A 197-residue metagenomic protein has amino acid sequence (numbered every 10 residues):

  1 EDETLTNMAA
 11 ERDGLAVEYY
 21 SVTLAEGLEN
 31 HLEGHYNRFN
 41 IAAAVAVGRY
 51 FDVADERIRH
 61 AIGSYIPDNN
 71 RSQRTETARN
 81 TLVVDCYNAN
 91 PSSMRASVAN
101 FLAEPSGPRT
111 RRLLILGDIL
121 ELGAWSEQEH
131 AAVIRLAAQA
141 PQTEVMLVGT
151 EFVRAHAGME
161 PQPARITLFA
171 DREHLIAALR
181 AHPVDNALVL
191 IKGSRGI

Functional and structural regions predicted by a protein language model:
E1-T81, A103-E104, R109-T110, R135-E144 (+1 more regions): Acidic, Mg2+-coordinating active-site environments of NTP-dependent enzymes
D2-T4, N88-A89, I119-L120, E151-F152 (+1 more regions): Short glycine-rich anion-binding loops that position phosphate/pyrophosphate groups of nucleotides and phosphorylated
H31-L32, V45, V83-V84, L116-G117 (+2 more regions): Thr-Gly-centered strand-to-loop micro-motif
N37, N90, M94, S126 (+1 more regions): Short, conserved glycine- and acidic-residue-centered signature motifs in active-site or ligand-binding loops
A43, P183-K192: Short SAM/SAH-binding signature in class I
D68-N70, C86-A96: Glycine-rich phosphate/pyrophosphate-binding beta-alpha loops
C86, R111-L116, L120-A187: C-terminal helical cap/extension that packs against the catalytic core of soluble nucleotide-cofactor enzymes
R95-P105: A short, well-ordered alpha-helical element
